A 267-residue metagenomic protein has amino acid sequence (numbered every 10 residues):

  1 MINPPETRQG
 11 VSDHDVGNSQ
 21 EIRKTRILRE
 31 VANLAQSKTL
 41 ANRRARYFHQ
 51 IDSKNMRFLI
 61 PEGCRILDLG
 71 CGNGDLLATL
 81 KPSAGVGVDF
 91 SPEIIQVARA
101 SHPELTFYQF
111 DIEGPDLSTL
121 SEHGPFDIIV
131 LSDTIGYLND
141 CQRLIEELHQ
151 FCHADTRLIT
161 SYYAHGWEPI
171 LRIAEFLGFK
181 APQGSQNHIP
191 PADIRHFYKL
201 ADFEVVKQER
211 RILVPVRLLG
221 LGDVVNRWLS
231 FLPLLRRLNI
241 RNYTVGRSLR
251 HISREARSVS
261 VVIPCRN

Functional and structural regions predicted by a protein language model:
P4-E62, D75: Conserved class I S-adenosyl-L-methionine
N73-G114: Class I SAM-dependent methyltransferase SAM/SAH-binding core
V130: A conserved beta-strand element that flanks and buttresses the S-adenosyl-L-methionine
G136, I263-N267: Active-site beta-to-alpha loop of glycosyltransferases that engages the nucleotide-sugar donor
Q142-A154: A short glycine-rich, Lys/Arg-flanked "PGG" loop and its adjoining helix->strand segment in the class I
R157-A181: Conserved class I S-adenosyl-L-methionine
F176-D193: Acceptor-substrate binding/catalytic loop of class I
R257-S260: Cell-envelope/extracellular polymer assembly enzymes that use nucleotide-activated donors
